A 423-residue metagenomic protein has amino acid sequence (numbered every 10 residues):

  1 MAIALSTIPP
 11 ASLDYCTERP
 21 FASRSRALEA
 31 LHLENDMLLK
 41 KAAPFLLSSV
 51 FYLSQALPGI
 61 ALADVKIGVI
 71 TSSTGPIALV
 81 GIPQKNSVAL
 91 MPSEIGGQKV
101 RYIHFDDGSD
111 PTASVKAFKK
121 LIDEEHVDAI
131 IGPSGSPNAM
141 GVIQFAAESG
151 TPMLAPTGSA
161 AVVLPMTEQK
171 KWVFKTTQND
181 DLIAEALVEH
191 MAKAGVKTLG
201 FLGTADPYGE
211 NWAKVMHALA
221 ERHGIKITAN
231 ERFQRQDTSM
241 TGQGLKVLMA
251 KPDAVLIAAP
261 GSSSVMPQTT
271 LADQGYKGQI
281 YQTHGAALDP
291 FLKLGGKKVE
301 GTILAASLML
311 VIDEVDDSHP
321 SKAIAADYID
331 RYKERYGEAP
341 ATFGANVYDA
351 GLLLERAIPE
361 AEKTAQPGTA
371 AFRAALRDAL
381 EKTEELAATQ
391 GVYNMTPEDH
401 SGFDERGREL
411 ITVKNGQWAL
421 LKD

Functional and structural regions predicted by a protein language model:
L5, P9-P10, R19, L62 (+1 more regions): Serine/threonine-rich, low-complexity intrinsically disordered segments
T7-P9, S25-H32: N-terminal polybasic/positive-inside topogenic patches
H32, L38, A42, L62-D423: Extracytosolic ligand-binding ectodomains
A43-S49: Sec-dependent N-terminal signal peptides
V50-I60: C-terminal segment of classical bacterial N-terminal signal peptides
